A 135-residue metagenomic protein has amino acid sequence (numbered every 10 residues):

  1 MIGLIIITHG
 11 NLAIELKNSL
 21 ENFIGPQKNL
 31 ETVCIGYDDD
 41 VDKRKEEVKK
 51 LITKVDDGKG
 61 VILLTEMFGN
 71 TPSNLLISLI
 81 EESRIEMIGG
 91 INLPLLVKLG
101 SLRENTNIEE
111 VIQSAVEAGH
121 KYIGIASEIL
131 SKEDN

Functional and structural regions predicted by a protein language model:
I2-I62, F68-N135: N-terminal loops that bind phosphate or other acidic moieties and the adjacent beta-alpha structural core
